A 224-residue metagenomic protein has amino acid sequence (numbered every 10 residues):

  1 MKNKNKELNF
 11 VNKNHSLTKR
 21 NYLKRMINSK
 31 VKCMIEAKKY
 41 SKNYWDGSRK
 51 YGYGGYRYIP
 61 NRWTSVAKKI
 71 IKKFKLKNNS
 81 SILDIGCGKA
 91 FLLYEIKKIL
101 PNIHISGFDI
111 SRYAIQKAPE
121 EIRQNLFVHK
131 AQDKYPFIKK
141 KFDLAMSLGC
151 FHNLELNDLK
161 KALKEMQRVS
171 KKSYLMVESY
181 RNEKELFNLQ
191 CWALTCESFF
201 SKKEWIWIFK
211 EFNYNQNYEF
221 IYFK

Functional and structural regions predicted by a protein language model:
M1-F74, S81-I138, L154-R168, K172-K224: Class I (Rossmann-like) S-adenosyl-L-methionine-dependent methyltransferase catalytic domain, capturing the SAM-binding
M146: A conserved beta-strand element that flanks and buttresses the S-adenosyl-L-methionine
G149-N153: Short catalytic micro-motifs in class I SAM-dependent methyltransferases
